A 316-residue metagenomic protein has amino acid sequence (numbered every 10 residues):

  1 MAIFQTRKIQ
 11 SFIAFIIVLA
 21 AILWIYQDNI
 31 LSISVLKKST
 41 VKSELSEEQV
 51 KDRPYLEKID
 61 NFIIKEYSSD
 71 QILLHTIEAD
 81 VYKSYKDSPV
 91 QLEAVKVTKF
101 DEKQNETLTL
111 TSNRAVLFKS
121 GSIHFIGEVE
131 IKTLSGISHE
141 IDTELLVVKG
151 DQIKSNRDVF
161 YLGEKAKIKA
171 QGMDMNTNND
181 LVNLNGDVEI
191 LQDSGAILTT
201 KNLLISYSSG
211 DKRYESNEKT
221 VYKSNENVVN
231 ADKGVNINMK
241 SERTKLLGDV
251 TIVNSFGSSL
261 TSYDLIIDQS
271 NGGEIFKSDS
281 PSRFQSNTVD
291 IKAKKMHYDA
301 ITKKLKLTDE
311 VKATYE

Functional and structural regions predicted by a protein language model:
M1-E316: Mature-chain termini and adjacent capping regions
